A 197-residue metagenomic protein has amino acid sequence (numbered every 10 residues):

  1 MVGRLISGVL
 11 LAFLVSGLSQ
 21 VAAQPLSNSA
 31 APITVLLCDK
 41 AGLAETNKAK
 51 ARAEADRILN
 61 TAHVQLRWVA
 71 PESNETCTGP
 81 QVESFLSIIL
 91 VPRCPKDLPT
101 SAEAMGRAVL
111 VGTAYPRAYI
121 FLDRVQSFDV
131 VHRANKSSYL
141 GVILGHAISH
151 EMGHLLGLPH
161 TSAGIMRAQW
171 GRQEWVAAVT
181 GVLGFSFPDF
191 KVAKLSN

Functional and structural regions predicted by a protein language model:
R4-Q20: Bacterial N-terminal signal peptides
V21-A31, E54, A108: Short hydrophobic alpha-helices and adjacent helix-cap/hinge residues
L26-A49: Fold-level signature of zinc-dependent metallopeptidase catalytic domains
T34, H63-Q65, I165: Residues at or immediately flanking beta-strands
C38, F121-V125, Q169: Generic beta-structure capping elements
E45-P159: Metzincin-family zinc-dependent endopeptidase catalytic domain
S137-N197: The catalytic-center signature of Zn2+-dependent metalloproteases
